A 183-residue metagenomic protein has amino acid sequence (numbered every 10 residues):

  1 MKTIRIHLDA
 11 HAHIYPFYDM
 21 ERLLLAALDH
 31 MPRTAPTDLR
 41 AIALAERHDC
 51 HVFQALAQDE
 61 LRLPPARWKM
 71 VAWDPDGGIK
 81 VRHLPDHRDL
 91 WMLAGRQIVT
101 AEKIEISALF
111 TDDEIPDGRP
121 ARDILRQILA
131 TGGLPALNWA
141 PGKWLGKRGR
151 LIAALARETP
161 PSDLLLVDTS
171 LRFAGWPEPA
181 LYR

Functional and structural regions predicted by a protein language model:
M1-R88, I98-T100, R122-R126, A154: An N-terminally biased module of ancient metal coordination in phosphate/nucleic-acid-related enzymes
R5-D9, A41, L90-L93, L134-A136 (+1 more regions): Structural preference for beta-strand elements that scaffold enzyme active sites
Q97-K103, S107-R183: Domain-core and long-helix interface of multi-subunit machines
